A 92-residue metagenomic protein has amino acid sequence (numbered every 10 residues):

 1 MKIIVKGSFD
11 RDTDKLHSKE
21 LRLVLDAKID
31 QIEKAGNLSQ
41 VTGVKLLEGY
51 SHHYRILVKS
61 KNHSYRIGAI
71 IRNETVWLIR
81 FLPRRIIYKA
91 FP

Functional and structural regions predicted by a protein language model:
K2, R11, K15, R22-L23 (+2 more regions): Enriched for short, Lys/Arg-rich terminal
Q31-K61: A short, surface-exposed loop/turn module that caps and links secondary-structure elements
